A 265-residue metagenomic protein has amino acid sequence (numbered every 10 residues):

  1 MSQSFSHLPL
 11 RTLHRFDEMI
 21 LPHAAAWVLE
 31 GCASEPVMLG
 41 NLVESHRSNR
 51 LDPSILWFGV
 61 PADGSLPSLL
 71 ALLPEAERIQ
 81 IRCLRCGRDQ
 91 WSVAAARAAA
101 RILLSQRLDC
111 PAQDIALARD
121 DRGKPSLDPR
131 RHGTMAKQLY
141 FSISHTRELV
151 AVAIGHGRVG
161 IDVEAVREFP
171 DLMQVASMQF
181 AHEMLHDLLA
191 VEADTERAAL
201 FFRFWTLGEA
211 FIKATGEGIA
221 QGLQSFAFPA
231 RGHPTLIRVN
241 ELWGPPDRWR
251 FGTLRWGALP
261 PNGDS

Functional and structural regions predicted by a protein language model:
M1-S265: Conserved nucleotide-ligand handling architecture
